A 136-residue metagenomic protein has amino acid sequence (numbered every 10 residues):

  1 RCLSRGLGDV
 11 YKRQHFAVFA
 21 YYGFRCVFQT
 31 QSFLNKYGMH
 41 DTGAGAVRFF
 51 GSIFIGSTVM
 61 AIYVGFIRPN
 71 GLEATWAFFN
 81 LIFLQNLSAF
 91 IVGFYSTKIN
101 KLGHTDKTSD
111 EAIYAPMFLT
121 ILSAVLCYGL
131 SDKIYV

Functional and structural regions predicted by a protein language model:
R1-Y11: Single conserved hydrophobic/aromatic residue that forms the stacking wall/gate of nucleotide- or nucleobase-binding
F16-A46: Hydrophobic transmembrane helix segments
Y22, A44-F66, L84-F90: Core segments of alpha-helical transmembrane spans in multipass integral membrane proteins
R48, D106-L122: Small-residue-rich segments of transmembrane alpha-helices in multi-pass membrane proteins, especially helix faces
A61-N80: Juxtamembrane helix-break-helix junctions at the cytosolic face of small multi-pass alpha-helical membrane proteins
F78-S96, M117-I121: Hydrophobic alpha-helical membrane segments
I91-A112: Membrane-helix boundary connector in multi-pass membrane proteins
V125-V136: Juxtamembrane boundary at the C-terminal end of a transmembrane helix
